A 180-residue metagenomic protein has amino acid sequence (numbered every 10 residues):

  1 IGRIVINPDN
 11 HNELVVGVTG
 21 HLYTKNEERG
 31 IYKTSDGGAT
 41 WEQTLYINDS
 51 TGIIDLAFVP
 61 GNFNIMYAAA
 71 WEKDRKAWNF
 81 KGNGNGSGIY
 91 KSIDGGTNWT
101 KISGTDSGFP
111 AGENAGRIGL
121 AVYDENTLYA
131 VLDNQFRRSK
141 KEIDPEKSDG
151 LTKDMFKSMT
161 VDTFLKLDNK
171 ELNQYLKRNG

Functional and structural regions predicted by a protein language model:
I1-G180: Beta-propeller blade termini and top-face loops
